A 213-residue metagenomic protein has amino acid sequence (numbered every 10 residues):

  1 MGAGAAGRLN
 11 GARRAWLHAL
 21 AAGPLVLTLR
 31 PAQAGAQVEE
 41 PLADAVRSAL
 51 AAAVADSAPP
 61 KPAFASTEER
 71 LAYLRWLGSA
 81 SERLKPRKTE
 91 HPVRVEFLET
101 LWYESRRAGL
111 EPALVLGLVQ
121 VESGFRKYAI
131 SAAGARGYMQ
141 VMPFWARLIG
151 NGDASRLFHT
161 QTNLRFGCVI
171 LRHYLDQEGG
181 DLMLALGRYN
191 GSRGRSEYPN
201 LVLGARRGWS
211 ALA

Functional and structural regions predicted by a protein language model:
G2-P24: N-terminal secretory signal peptides and thylakoid transit peptides that target proteins across membranes
A5, A34, K61-A65: Charged, low-complexity surface segments at secondary-structure and domain boundaries
L9-A12, L27-S48, A52: C-terminal segment of N-terminal export signals and the immediately downstream linker at the start of the mature
L25-L27, A132: Sterically constrained small-residue positions within well-ordered secondary structures of folded domains
D56-A213: Catalytic glycan-binding domains that act on GlcNAc-containing polysaccharides
